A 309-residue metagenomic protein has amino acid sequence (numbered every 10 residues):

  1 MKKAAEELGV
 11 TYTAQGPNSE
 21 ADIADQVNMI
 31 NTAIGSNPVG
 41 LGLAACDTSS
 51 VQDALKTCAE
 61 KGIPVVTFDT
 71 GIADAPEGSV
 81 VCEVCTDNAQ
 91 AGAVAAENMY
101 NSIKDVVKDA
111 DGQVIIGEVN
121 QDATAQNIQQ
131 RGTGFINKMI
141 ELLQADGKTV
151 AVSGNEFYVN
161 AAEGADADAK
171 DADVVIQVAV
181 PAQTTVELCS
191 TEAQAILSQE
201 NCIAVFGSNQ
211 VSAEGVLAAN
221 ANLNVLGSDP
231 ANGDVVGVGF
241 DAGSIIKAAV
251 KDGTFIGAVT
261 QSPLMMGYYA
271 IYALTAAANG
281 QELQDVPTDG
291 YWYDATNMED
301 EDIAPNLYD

Functional and structural regions predicted by a protein language model:
M1-D309: A residue-level marker of the well-folded mature domains of exported/periplasmic proteins
